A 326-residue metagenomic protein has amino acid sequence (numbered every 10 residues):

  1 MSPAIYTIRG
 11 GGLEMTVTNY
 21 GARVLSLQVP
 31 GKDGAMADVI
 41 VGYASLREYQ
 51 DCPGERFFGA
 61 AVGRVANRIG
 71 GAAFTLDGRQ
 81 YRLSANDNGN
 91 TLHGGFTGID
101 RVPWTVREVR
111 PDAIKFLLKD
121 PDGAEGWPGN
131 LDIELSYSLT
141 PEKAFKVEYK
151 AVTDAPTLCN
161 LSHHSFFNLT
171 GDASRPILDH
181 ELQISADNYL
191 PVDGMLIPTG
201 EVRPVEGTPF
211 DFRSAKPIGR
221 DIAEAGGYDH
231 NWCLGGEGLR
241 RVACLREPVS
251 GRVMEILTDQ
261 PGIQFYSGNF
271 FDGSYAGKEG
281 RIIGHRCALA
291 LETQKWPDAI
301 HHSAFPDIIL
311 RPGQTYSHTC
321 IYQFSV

Functional and structural regions predicted by a protein language model:
M1-V326: An exposed, glycine/acidic-rich loop-and-rim segment of catalytic or binding clefts
